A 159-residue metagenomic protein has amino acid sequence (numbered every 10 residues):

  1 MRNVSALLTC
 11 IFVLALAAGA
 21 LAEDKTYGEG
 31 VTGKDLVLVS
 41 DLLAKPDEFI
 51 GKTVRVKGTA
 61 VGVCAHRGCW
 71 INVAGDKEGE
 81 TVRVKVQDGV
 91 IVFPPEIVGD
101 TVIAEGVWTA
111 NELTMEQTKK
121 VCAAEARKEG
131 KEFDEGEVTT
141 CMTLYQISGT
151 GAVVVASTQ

Functional and structural regions predicted by a protein language model:
M1-A6: Positively charged n-region of N-terminal signal peptides that target proteins for export
L7-A17: Bacterial N-terminal signal peptides
L21-Q159: OB-fold and OB-like single-stranded nucleic-acid-recognition modules and their adjacent interaction interfaces
